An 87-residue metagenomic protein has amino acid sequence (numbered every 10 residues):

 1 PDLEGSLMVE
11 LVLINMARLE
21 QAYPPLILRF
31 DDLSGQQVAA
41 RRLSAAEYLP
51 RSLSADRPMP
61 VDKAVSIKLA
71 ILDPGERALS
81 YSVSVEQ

Functional and structural regions predicted by a protein language model:
P1-L3: Low-complexity, acidic Ser/Thr/Pro/Gly-rich terminal tails and inter-domain linkers that flank the onset of structured
L11, I27-L28: Generic short beta-strand
L13-R18: Asparagine-centered strand-capping/turn motif at beta-strand->loop junctions
E20-Y23, V38, A78: Short acidic/proline- and small/hydrophobic-mixed sequence motifs that coincide with surface turns and coil-to-beta
L28-D32, V85: Conserved aromatic beta-strand anchor motif in extracellular beta-sandwich/beta-rich domains
L33-G75: Intrinsically disordered, low-complexity Pro/Gly/Ser/Thr-rich segments with frequent PxxP/GP/PP motifs and embedded
A70-Q87: Short, surface-exposed ligand- or partner-binding patches at beta-edge/loop junctions that are enriched in aromatics
